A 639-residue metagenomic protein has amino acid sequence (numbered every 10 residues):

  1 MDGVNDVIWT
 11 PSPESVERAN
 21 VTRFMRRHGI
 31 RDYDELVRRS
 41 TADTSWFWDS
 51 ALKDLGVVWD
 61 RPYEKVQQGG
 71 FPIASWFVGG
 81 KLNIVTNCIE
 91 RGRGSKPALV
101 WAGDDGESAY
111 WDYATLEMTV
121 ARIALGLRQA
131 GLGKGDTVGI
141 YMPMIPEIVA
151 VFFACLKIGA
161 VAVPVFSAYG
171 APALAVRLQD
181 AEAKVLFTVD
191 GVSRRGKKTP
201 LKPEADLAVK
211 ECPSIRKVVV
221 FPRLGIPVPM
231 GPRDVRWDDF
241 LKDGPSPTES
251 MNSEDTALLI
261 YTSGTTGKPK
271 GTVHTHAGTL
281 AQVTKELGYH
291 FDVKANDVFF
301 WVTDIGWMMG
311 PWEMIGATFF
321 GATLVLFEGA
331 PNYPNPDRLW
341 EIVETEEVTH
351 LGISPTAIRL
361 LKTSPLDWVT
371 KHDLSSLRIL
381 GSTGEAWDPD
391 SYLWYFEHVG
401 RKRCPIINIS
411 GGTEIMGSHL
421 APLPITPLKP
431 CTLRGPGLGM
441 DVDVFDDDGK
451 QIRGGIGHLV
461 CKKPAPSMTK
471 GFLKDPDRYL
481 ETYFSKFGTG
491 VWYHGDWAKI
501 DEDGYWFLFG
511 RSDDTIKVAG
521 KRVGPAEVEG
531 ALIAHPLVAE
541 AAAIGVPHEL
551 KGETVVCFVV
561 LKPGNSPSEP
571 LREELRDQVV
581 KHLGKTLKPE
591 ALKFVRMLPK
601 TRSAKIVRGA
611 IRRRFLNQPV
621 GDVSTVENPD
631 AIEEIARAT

Functional and structural regions predicted by a protein language model:
E35-R39, V85, L99-F153, G170-A175 (+2 more regions): Conserved AMP-binding/adenylate-forming core of the ANL superfamily
S95-P97, V219-V220, G231-Y261, K268 (+2 more regions): Conserved pre-ATP/AMP-binding loop-to-beta segment of ANL
P143, V185-E204, L224-G225, E328-N332 (+3 more regions): Adenylate-forming
K157-D239, E347, S354: Structural core segment of the AMP-binding/adenylate-forming
V165-D190, A205, E344, L351 (+7 more regions): AMP-binding/adenylate-forming catalytic core of the ANL superfamily
K217-P222, L550, K581-I606, Q618-T639: AMP-binding/adenylate-forming catalytic domain of the ANL superfamily
L280-V298, M308-H350, S364-L366: Conserved AMP-binding/adenylation subdomain of ANL enzymes
F327, R378-L380, A386-Y505, R511-T515 (+1 more regions): Conserved AMP-binding/adenylate-forming
